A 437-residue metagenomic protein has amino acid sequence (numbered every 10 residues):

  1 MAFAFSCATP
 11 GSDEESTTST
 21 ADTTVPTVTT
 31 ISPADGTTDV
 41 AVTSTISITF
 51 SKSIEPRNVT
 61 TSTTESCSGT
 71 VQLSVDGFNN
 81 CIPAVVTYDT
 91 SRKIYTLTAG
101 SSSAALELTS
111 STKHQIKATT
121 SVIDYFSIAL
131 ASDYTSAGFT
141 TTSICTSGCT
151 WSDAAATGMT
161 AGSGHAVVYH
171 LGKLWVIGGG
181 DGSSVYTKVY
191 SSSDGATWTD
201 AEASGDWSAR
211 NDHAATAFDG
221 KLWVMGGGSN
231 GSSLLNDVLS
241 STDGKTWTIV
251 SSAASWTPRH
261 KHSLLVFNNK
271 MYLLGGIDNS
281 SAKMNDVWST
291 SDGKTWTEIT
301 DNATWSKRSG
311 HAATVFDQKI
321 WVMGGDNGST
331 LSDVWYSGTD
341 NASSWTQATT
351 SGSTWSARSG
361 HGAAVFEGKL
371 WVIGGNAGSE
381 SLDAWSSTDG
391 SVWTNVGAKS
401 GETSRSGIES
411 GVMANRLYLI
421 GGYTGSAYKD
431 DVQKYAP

Functional and structural regions predicted by a protein language model:
M1-S6, V86, L331: Short intrinsically disordered, low-complexity coil segments enriched in acidic
A2-S32, T142-S147: Bacterial Sec-dependent N-terminal signal peptides
E15-S19, V59, C81-V85, F126 (+3 more regions): Intrinsically disordered, low-complexity boundary segments flanking structured domains
T23-C145: Acidic, low-complexity Ser/Thr/Gly/Pro-rich repeat segments typical of extracellular/periplasmic and surface-exposed
S143-P437: Kelch-like beta-propeller repeat domains
